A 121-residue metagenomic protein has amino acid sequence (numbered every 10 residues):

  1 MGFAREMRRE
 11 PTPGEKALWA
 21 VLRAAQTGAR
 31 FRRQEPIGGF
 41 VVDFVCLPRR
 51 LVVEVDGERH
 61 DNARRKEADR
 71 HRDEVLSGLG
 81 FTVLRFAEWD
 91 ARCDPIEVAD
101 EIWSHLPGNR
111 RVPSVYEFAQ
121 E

Functional and structural regions predicted by a protein language model:
M1-A29, G78, P107-E121: Solvent-exposed, charged helical/coil patches that constitute nucleic-acid or partner-interaction surfaces
M7-P11, A17, R33, G38-P107: Basic, amphipathic alpha-helical patches used to engage nucleic acids or provide basic targeting signals, exemplified
